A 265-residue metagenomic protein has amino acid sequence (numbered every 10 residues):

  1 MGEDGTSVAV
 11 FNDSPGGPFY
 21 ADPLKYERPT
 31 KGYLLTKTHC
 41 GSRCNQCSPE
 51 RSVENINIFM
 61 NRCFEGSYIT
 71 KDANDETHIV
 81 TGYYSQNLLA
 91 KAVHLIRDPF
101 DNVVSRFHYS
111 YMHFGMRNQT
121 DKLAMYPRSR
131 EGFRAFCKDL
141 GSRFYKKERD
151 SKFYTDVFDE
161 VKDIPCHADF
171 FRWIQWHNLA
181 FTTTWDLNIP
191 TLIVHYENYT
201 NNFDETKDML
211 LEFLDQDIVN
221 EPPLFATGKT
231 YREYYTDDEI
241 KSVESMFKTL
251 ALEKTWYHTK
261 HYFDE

Functional and structural regions predicted by a protein language model:
M1, E50-V53, Y109-H113, M209-L210: Short secondary-structure boundary/capping segments
M1-C44, M116, N220-P222, K229: PAPS-dependent sulfotransferase catalytic core
K31, N87-K91, L187-P190: Short glycine-/polar-rich loops that comprise or flank the Walker A/P-loop and associated switch/sensor motifs
S42-Q46, F100-S105, Y111-M112, T200-D204: Short catalytic/ligand-binding loop motif for oxyanion handling, primarily in non-cytosolic enzymes, centered on
H78-L89: Short, conserved loop/helix-junction motifs that constitute active-site signature segments in enzyme catalytic cores
L88-H108, H195, Y199: Conserved phosphate-donor/acceptor-positioning beta-strand/loop module used by diverse small-molecule
F107-R128: A mobile, often basic/glycine-rich helix-loop segment that functions as the active-site lid/recognition loop
F114-G115, R134, L140-T191, Y199-K207 (+1 more regions): PAPS-dependent sulfotransferases, especially Golgi type II membrane carbohydrate sulfotransferases
